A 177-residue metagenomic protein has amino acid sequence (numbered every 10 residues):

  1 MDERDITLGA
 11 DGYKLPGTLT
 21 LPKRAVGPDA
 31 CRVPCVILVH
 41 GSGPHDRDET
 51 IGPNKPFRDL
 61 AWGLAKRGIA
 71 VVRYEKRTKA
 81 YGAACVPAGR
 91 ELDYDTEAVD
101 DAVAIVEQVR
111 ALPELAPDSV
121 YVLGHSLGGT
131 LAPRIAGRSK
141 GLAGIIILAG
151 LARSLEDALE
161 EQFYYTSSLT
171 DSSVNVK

Functional and structural regions predicted by a protein language model:
M1-C31: N-terminal cap/lid segment of alpha/beta-hydrolase-fold proteins
A30-G41: Short beta-strand element of the alpha/beta-hydrolase
C35, A65-V72: A fold-wide structural signal in alpha/beta-hydrolase
G41-D59, G63, R73-T96: Cap/lid segment of the alpha/beta-hydrolase catalytic domain
E91-P113: Alpha/beta-hydrolase active-site loop
E114-S126: Alpha/beta-hydrolase fold nucleophile elbow
G129-S139: Short glycine-enriched nucleophile-adjacent loop and the immediately C-terminal alpha-helix near the catalytic center
I146-K177: Accessory cap/linker subdomain of secreted extracellular hydrolases
